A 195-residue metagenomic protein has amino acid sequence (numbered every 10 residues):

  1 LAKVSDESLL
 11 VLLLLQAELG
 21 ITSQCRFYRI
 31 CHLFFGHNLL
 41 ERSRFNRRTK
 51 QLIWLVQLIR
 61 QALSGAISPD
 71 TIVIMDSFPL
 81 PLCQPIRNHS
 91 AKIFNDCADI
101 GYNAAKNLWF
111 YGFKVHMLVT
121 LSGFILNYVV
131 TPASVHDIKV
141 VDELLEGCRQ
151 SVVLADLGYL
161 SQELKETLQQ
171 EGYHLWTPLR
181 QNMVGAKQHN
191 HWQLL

Functional and structural regions predicted by a protein language model:
L1-L195: Short alpha-helical elements
